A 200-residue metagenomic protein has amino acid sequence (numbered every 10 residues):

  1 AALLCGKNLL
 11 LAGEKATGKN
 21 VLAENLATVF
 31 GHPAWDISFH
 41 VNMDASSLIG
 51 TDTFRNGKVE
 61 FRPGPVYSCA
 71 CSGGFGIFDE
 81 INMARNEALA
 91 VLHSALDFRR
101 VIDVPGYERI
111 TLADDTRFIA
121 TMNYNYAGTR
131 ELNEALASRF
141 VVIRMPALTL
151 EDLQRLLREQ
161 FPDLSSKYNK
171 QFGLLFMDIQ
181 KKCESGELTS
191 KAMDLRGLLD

Functional and structural regions predicted by a protein language model:
A1-D178, E184: AAA+ P-loop NTPase catalytic core and its hallmark functional loops
L188-D200: C-terminal alpha-helical "lid" subdomain
